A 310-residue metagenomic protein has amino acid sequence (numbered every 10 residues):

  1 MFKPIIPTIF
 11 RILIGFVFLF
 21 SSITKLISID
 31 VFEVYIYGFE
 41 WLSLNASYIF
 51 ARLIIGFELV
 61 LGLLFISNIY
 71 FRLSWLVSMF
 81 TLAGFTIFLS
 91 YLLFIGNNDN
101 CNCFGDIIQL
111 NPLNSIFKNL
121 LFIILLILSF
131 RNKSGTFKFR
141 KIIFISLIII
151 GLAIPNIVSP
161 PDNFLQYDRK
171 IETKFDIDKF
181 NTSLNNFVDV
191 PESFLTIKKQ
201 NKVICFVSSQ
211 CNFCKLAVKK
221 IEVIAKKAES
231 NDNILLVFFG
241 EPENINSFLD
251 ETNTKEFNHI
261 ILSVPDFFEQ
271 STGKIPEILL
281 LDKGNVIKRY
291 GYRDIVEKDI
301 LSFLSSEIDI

Functional and structural regions predicted by a protein language model:
P4-L26, Y48-F88: Functionalized membrane-embedded alpha-helices
L89-I116: Interfacial helix-loop-helix junctions of multi-pass membrane proteins
L120-S146: Cytosolic-side transmembrane helix boundary signature
T136-N163: Internal/C-terminal transmembrane anchor helices
S193-K215, I221, K227, V237: Short active-site neighborhood of thiol/selenol oxidoreductases, capturing the structured segment around
A217-E251: Structural microenvironment flanking redox-active thiols in thiol-disulfide oxidoreductases
T252-E277: Short, internal strand/loop/helix patches that form the active-site neighborhood or redox-interaction surface
K274-I275, L279-I310: Non-catalytic, surface beta->alpha helical segment in thiol-disulfide oxidoreductase systems
